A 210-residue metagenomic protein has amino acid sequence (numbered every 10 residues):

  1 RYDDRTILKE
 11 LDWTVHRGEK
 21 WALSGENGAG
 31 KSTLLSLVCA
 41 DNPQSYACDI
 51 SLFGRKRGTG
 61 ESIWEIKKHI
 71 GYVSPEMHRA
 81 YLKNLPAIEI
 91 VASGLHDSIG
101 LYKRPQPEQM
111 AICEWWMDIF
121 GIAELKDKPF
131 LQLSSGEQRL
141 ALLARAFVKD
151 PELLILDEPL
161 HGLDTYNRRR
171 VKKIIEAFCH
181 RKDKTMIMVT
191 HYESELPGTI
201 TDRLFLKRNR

Functional and structural regions predicted by a protein language model:
I7-E10, K126: Conserved structural motif at the start of ABC-family nucleotide-binding domains
S24-E26: The feature captures the beta-strand-to-loop junction immediately N-terminal to the Walker
K83-G100, I112: Q-loop/switch helix immediately C-terminal to the Walker
A92, P107-L125: Conserved ABC ATPase "signature" region
R104-P105, P129-L133, E137: Conserved ABC ATPase signature
L143: Hydrophobic anchor residue at the start of the ABC signature
L154-E158: Catalytic Walker B motif of ABC-type/P-loop ATPase nucleotide-binding domains
